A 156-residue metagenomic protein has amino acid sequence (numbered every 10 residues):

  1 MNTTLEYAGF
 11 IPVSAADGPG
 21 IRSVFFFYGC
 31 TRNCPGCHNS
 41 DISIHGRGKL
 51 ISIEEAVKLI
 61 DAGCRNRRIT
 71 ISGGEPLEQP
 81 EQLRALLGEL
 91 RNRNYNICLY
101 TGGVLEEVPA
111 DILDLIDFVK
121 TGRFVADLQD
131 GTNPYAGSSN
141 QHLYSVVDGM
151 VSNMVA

Functional and structural regions predicted by a protein language model:
N2-A8, I21, N39-L99, L105-D111: Conserved Radical SAM active-site core
E6-N33: N-terminal pre-triad scaffold of radical SAM enzymes
I11, K120-R123, V147: Residues at the C-termini of beta-strands that transition into short coil/loop
A15, A110, N133-Y135: Short secondary-structure boundary/capping segments
L77-G88, Q129-A156: P-loop/Walker A phosphate-binding loop and immediately adjacent motor/lid segment at beta-alpha junctions
T101-G103, G122-F124: Short secondary-structure boundary segments
D117: Receiver (REC) domain switch/active-site residues of two-component response regulators
